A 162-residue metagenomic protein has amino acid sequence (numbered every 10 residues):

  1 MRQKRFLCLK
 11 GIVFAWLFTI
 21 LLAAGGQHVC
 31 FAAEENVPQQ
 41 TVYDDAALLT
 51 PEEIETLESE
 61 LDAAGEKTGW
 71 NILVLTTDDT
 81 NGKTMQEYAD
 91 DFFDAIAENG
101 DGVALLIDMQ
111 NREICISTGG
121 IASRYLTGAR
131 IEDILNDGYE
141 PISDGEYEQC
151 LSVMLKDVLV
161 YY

Functional and structural regions predicted by a protein language model:
R2-Y162: A structural boundary signal for the start of the first folded domain, especially the loop/turn and N-capping region
